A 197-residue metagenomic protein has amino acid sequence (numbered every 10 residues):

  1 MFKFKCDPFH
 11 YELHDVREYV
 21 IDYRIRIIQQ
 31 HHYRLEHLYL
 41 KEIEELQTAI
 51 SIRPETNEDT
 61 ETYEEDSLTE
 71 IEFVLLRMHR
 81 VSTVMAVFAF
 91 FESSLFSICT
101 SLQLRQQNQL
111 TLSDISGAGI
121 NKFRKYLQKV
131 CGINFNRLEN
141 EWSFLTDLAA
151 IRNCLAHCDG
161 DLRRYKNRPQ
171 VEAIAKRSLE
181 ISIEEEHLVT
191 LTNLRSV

Functional and structural regions predicted by a protein language model:
M1-M85, S93-L95, C131, E139-T146 (+2 more regions): Extended intrinsically disordered or low-complexity regions, especially N/C-terminal cytosolic tails and loops, rather
F96-A150, H157-C158, K166, K176: Short non-catalytic regulatory patches outside canonical folded cores
D161: Basic nucleic-acid-binding interfaces
